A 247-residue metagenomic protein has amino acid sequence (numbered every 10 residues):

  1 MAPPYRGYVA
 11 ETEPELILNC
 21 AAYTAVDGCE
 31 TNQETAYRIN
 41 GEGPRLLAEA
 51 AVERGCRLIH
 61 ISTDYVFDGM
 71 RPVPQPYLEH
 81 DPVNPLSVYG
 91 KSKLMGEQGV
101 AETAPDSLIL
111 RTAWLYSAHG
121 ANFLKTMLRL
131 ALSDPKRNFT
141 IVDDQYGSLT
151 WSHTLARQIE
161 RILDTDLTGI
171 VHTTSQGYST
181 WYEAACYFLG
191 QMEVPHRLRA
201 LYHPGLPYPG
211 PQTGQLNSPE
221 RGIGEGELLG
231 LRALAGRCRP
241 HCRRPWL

Functional and structural regions predicted by a protein language model:
M1-I39: NAD(P)H-binding glycine-rich loop region in Rossmannoid oxidoreductase-like domains and their noncatalytic homologs
I17, T31-I59: NAD(P)-cofactor binding segment of oxidoreductase domains
I17-A21, L58-D64, D68-M70, L110-T112: SDR active-site strand-loop-helix element
D27-E34, G69-Q75, G120-A121: Conserved catalytic-core motifs of eukaryotic protein kinase domains, centered on the activation segment
R38, G43-L46, V66-L110, W114-S117: Catalytic helix-loop patch of NAD(P)-dependent Rossmann-fold dehydrogenases
Q98-G147, H153-T154, E160: NAD(P)-dependent short-chain dehydrogenase/reductase
Q158, T165-Y208: Mid/C-terminal beta-alpha module of Rossmann-like enzyme folds, strongest in SDR-family dehydrogenases/epimerases
T180-C186, Y202-H241, P245: Conserved C-terminal active-site "lid" loop/helix of NAD(P)H-dependent oxidoreductases that clamps the redox cofactor
